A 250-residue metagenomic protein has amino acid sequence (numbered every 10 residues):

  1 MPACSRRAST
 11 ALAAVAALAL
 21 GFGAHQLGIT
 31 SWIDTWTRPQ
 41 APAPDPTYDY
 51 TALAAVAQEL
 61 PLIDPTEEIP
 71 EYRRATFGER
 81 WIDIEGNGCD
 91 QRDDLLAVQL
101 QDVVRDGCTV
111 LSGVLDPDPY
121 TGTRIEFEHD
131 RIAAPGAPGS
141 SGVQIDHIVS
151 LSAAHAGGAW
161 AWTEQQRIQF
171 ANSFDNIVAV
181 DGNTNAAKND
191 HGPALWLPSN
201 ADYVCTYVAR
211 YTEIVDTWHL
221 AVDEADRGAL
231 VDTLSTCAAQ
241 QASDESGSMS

Functional and structural regions predicted by a protein language model:
P2-V15: N-terminal Sec-pathway targeting helices
A14-F22: Hydrophobic alpha-helical targeting segments used for export or membrane insertion
A17, G28-S31, K188-S250: C-terminal, well-folded lobe of enzymatic/effector domains
G21-C89, D226-G228, S235, A239-A242 (+1 more regions): N-terminal module-boundary/linker segments of secreted carbohydrate-active enzymes
T47, D90, G139, A171 (+2 more regions): Soluble non-cytosolic domains of exported or imported proteins
P65-V180, N185-N189: Betabetaalpha-Me/HNH-type nuclease active-site subdomain
